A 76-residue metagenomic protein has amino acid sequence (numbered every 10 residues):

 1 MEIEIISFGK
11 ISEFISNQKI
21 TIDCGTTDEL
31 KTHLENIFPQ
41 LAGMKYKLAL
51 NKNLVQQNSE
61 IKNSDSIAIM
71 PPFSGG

Functional and structural regions predicted by a protein language model:
M1-S74: Ubiquitin-like/PB1-type beta-grasp interaction modules and other compact soluble beta-rich domains
